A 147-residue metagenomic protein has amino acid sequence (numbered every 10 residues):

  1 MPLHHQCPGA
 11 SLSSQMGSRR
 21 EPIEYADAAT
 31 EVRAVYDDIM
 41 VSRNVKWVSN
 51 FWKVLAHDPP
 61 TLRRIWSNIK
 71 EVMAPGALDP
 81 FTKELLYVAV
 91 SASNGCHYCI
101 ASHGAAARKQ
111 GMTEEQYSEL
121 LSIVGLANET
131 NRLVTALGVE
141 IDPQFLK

Functional and structural regions predicted by a protein language model:
P2-K147: Hydrophobic alpha-helical segments
